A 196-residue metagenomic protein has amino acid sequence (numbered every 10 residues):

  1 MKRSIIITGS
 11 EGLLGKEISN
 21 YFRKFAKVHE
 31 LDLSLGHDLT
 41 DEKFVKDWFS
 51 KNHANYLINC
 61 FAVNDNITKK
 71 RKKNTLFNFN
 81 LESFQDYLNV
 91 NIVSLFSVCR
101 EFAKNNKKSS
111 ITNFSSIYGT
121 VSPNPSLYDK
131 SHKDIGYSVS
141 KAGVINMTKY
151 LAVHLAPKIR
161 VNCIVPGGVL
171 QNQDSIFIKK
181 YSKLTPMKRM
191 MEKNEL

Functional and structural regions predicted by a protein language model:
T8, L31, C60-F61, I111-Y118 (+2 more regions): SDR active-site strand-loop-helix element
T8-N20: N-terminal Rossmann NAD(P)H-binding glycine-rich loop of SDR-like oxidoreductase domains
Y21, D86-S109, G119, K149-P157: Amphipathic alpha-helical dimer-interface segment in Rossmann-like NAD(P)H-dependent oxidoreductases
C60-K72: Conserved NAD(P)H cofactor-binding loop of Rossmann-fold oxidoreductase domains
T75-S97, T112, Y137-V139, V144 (+1 more regions): Catalytic Tyr-X3-Lys loop
T112-G143, T148-A156, V169: Catalytic loop of short-chain dehydrogenase/reductase
R160-L170: Conserved SDR Rossmann-fold cofactor-binding beta-strand/turn motif
T185-L196: A conserved structural motif in NAD(P)-dependent oxidoreductases
